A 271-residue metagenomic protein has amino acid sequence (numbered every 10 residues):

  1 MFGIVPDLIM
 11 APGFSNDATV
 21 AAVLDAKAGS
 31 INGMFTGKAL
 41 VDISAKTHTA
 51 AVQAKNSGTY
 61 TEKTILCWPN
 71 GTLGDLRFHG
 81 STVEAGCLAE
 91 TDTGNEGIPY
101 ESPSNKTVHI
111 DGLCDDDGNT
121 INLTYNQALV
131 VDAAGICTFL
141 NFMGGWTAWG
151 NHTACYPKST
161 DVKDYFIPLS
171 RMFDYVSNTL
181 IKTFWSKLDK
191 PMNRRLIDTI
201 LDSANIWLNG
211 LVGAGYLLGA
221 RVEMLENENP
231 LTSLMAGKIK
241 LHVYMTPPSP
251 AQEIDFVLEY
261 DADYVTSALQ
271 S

Functional and structural regions predicted by a protein language model:
M1-K182, L225: A glycine- and small-residue-enriched flexible loop/hinge signal that marks low-structured segments
A26, V41, N193, I239 (+1 more regions): General N-terminal targeting signals
T47-T49, T124, N193, P230-T232 (+1 more regions): Alpha-helix initiation/capping motif
E62, D75-E90, N205-M224, M235-K238 (+1 more regions): Sequence/fold signature of self-assembling virion shell proteins
F166-N227: Acidic, low-complexity glycine/serine/threonine-rich segments
L217-S271: Compositionally biased, low-complexity/repeat regions
